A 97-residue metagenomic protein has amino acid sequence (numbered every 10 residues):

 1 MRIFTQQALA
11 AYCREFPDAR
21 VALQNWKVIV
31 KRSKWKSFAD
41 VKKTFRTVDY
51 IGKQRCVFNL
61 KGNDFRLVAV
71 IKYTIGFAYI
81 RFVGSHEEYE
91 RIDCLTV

Functional and structural regions predicted by a protein language model:
M1-D64, K72-Y79, H86-V97: Basic, Lys/Arg-enriched alpha-helical interface segments
